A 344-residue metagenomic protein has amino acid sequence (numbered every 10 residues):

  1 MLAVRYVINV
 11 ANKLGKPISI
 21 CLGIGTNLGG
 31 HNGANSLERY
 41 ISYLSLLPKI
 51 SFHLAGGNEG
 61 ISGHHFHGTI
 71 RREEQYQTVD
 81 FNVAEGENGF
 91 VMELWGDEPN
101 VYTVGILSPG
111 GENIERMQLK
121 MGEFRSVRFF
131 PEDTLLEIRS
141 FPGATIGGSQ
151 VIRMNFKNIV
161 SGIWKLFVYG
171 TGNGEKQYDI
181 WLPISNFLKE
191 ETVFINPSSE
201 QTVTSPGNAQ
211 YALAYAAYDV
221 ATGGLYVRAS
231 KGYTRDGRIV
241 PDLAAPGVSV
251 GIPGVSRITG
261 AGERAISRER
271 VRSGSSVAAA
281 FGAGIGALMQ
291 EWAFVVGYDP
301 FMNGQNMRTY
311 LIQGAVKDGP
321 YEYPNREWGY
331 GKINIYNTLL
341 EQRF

Functional and structural regions predicted by a protein language model:
M1-S19, E74-S205: Substrate-binding/charge-relay-adjacent region of secreted/lumenal peptidase catalytic domains
L2-N32, A55-G56, T171, A280 (+1 more regions): Short acidic, glycine-rich surface-loop motifs adjacent to enzyme active sites
L2-S19, Y321-F344: C-terminal domain-closing interface element
I8-L14, V101-T103, W164, V248-Y323: Hydrolase catalytic cores
N9, K16, S45-L47, F52-L54 (+2 more regions): Secreted peptidase-domain scaffold signal
I18-L22, S51-A55, L213-A216, D242-A245 (+3 more regions): Structural recognition of the beta-strand scaffold that forms the well-ordered cores of secreted hydrolase catalytic
E87-F90, E98-N100, N208-Y211, T222-G224 (+2 more regions): Subtilisin-like serine protease catalytic core
G110-Q118, D219-A280: Catalytic-core environment of secreted peptidases
